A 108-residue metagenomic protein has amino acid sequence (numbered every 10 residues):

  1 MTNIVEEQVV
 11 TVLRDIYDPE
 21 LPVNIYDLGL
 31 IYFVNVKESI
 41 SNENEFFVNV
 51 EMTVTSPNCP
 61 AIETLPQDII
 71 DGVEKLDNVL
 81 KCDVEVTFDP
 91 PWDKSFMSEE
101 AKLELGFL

Functional and structural regions predicted by a protein language model:
M1-L108: Domain-level signature for proteins that mediate thiol-based redox and metal-cofactor handling
